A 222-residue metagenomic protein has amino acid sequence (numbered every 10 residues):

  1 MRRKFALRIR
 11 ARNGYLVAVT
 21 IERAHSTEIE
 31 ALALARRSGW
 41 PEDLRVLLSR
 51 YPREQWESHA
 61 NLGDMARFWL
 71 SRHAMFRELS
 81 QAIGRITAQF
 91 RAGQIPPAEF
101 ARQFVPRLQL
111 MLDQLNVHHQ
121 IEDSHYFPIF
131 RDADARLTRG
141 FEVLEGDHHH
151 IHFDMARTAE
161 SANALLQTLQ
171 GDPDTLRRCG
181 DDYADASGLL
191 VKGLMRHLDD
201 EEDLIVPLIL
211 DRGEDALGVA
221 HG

Functional and structural regions predicted by a protein language model:
K4-G222: Small-residue-biased structural context
